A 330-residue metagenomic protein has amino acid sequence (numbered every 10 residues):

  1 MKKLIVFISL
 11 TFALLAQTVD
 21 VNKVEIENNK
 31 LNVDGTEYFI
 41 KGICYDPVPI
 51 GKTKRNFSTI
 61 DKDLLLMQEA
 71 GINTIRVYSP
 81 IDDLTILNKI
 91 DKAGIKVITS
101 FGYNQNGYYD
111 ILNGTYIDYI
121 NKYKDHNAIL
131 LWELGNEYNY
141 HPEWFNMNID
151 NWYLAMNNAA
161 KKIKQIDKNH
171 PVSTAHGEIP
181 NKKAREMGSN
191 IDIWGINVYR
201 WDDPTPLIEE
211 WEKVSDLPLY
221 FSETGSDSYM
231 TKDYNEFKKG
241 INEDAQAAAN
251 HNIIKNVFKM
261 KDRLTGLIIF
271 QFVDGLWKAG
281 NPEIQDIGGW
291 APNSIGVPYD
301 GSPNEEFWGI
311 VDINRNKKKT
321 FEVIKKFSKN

Functional and structural regions predicted by a protein language model:
K3-L15: Sec-dependent N-terminal signal peptides
A16-T18, K23: Boundary at the C-terminal end of the N-terminal hydrophobic targeting segment
I26, N32, T36-I40, C44-W194 (+3 more regions): Active-site mouth of glycoside hydrolases
A70, K122-N127, A159-H170, N256-L264 (+1 more regions): A structural motif corresponding to the C-terminal end of an alpha-helix and its immediate exit/capping segment
Q105, N139-F145, S215-V257, I269-E283: Active-site clefts of carbohydrate-active enzymes
L112-Y116, M156, E243-N250, K317: Amphipathic alpha-helical segments in well-structured domains
P171, K183-K238, H251, L264: Glycoside hydrolase catalytic-domain groove-lining segments
F270-N330: Aromatic-rich peripheral "rim/lid" segments of glycoside hydrolase catalytic domains that contact and position glycan
